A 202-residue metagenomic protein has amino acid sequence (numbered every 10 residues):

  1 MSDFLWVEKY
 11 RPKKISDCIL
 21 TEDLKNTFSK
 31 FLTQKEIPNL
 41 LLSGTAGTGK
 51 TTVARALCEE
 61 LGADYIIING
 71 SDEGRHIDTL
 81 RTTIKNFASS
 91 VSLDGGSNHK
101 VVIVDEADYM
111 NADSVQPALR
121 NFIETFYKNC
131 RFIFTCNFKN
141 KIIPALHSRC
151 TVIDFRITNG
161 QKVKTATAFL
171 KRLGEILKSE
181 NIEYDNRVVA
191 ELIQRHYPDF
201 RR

Functional and structural regions predicted by a protein language model:
M1-Q161, T167-A168, R187-E191: P-loop/Walker A NTP-binding region and its immediately flanking N-terminal helices in P-loop NTPase folds
A166-V189: Helix-loop-helix "sensor" segment of P-loop NTPases
K178, I193-Y197: Alpha-solenoid HEAT/Armadillo repeat architecture
Y184-N186, H196-R202: The conserved phosphate-sensing helix
